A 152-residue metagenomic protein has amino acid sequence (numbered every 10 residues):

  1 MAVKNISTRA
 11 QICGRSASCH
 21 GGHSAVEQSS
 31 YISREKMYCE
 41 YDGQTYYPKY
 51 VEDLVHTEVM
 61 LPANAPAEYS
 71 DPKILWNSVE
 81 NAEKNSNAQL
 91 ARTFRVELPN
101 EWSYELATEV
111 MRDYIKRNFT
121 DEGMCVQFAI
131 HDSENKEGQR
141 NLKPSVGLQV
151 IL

Functional and structural regions predicted by a protein language model:
M1-L152: N-terminal nicking endonuclease/strand-transfer module with a His-rich metal-binding environment and a catalytic Tyr
